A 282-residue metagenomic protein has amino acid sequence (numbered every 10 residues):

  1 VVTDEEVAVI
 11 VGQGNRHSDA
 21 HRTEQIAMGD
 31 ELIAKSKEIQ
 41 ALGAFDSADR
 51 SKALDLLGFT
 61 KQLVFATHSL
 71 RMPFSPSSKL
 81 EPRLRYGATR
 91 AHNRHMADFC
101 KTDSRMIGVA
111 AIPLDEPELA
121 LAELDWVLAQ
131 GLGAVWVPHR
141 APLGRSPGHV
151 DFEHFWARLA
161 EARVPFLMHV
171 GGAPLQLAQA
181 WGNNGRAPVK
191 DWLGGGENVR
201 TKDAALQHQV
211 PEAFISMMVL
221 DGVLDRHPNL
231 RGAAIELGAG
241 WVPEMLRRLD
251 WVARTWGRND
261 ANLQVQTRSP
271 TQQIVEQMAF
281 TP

Functional and structural regions predicted by a protein language model:
V1-P282: Helix-coil boundary/capping segments in enzymes
